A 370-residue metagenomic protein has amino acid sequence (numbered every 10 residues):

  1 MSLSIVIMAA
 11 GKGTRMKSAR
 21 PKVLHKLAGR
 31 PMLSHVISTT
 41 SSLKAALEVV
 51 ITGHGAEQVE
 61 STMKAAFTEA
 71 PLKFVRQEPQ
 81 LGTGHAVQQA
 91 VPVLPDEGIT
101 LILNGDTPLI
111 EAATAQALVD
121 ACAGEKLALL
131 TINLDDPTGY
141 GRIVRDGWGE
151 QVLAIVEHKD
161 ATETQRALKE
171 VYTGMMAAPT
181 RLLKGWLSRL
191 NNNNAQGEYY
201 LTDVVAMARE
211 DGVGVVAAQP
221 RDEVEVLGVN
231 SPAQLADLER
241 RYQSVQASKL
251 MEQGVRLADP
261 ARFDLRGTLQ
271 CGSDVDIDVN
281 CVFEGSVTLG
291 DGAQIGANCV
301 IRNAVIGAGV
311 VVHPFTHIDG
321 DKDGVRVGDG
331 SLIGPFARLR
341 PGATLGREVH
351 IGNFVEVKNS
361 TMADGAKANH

Functional and structural regions predicted by a protein language model:
M1-S18: N-terminal nucleotide-binding beta1-loop-alpha1 segment
S2-S4, P31-D120: Conserved N-terminal catalytic core of the sugar/cofactor nucleotidyltransferase
I7, L33, A90, L103-D106 (+5 more regions): Residue-level signal for inorganic ion chemistry
A9, T52, N104, T131-I132: Short beta-strand/turn micro-motifs composed of small residues that flank or help shape donor/cofactor-binding pockets
A19-V36: Short catalytic helix/loop segments, enriched in acidic residues and glycine and frequently bearing histidine
E57, I110-A195, T202, V213 (+1 more regions): Conserved core of the sugar-phosphate nucleotidyltransferase
K169-G272: Conserved alpha/beta core of the MobA/IspD/sugar-nucleotide pyrophosphorylase nucleotidyltransferase superfamily
R256-H370: Structural signal for interior beta-strand "rungs" in well-ordered beta-sheet cores of soluble enzyme domains
